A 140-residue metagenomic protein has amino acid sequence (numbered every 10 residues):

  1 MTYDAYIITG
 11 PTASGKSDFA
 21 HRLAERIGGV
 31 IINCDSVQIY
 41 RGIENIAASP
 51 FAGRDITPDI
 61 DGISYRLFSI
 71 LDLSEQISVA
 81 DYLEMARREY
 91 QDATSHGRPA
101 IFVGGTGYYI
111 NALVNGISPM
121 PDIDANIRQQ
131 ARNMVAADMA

Functional and structural regions predicted by a protein language model:
M1-A140: Phosphate/pyrophosphate-binding catalytic cores of soluble transferases and nucleic-acid-acting enzymes
